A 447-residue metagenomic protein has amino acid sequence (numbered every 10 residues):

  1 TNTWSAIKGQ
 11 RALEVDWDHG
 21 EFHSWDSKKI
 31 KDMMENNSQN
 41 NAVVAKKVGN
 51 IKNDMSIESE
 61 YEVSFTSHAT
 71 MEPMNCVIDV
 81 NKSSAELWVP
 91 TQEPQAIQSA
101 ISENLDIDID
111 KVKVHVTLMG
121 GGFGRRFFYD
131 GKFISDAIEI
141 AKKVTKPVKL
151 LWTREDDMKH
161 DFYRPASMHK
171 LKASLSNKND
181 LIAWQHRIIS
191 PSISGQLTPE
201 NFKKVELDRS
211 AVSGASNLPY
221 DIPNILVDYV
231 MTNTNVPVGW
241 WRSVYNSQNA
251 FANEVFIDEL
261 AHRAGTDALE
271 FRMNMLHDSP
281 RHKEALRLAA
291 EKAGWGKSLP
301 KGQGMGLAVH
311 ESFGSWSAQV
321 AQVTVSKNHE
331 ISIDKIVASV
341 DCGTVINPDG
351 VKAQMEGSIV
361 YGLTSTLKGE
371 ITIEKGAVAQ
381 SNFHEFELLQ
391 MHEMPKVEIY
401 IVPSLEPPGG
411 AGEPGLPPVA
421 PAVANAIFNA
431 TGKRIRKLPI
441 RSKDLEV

Functional and structural regions predicted by a protein language model:
T1-V447: Cofactor-binding beta-sheet edge motifs in enzyme active sites
